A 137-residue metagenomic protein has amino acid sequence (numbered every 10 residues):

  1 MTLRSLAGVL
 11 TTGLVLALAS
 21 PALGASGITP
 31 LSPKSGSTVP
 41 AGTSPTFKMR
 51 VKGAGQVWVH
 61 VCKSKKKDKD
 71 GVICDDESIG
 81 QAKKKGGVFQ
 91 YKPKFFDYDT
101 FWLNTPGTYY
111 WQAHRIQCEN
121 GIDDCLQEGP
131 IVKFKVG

Functional and structural regions predicted by a protein language model:
G8-A17: Bacterial N-terminal signal peptides
L23-T46, G137: Short, compositionally biased P/S/T/A/G/V-rich stretches that sit at domain boundaries
P45-G53: Aromatic/hydrophobic beta-strand junction motif of beta-rich domains
W58-C62: Beta-strand signatures of extracellular beta-sandwich domains
G71-Q90: Solvent-exposed serine/threonine-rich low-complexity stretches and specific carbohydrate-binding patches
F89-P106: Signal that preferentially marks extracellular ectodomain short beta-strand elements of beta-sandwich modules
E119-G129: Beta-sandwich strand segments
